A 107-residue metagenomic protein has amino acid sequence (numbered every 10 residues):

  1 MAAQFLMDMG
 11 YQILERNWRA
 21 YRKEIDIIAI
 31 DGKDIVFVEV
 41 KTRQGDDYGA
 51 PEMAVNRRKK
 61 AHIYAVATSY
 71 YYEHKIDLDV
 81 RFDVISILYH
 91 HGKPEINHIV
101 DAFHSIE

Functional and structural regions predicted by a protein language model:
M1-R16: Acidic-basic catalytic patches of nuclease active cores, encompassing PD-(D/E)XK and other metal-cofactor nuclease
L6, I63, F82: Residue-level signal for inorganic ion chemistry
A20-K23, K93: Short acidic/glycine-enriched loop/turn segments that link adjacent beta-strands
I25-Q44, V55-R57, I63: Conserved catalytic cores of phosphodiester-cleaving nucleases, focusing on short active-site segments
Q44-D46, L88: Feature marks short, surface-exposed loop/turn motifs that line or immediately flank catalytic pockets and channel
D47-L78: Mid-chain, well-packed structural core segment of small domains
E73-E107: Domain-level recognition of nuclease-like catalytic cores that cleave nucleotide substrates
